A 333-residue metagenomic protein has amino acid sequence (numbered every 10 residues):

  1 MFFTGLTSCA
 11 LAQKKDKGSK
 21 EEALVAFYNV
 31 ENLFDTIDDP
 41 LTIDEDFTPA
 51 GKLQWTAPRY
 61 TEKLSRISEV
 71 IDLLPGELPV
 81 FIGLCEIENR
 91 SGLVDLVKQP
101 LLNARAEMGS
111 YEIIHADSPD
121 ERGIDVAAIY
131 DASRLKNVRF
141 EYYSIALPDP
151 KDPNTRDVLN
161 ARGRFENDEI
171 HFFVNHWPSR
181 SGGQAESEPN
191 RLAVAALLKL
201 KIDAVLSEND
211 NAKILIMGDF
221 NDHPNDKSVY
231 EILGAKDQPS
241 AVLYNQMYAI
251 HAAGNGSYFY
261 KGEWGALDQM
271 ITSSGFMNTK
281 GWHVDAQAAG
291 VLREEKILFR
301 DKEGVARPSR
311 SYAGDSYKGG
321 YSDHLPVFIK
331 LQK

Functional and structural regions predicted by a protein language model:
C9-N103, M108-S110, I114-V126, R300-A306 (+2 more regions): N-terminal, active-site-proximal structural segment of metallo-dependent hydrolase catalytic domains
Q13-K17, P153, A204-I214, D222-K333: Metal-dependent phosphoester-hydrolase catalytic domains
K17-V25, F34-I37, R134-L135, P153-S181 (+1 more regions): Beta-strand-turn-beta hairpins that frame and shape the catalytic cleft of phosphate-ester-processing enzymes
Y28-V30, Y60, I67-L93, I129 (+5 more regions): Active-site beta-strand/loop signature of hydrolases that rely on acidic residues for catalysis
D35-T36, S91-V94, R122-D125, S181-Q184 (+2 more regions): Extracytoplasmic/secreted cell-surface and envelope-processing proteins
A50-P58, L78-E86, I114-A116, L147-D149 (+4 more regions): Second-shell loop/turn segments in exported
I87-E169, W177: Structured beta-strand-rich core segments of catalytic domains in phosphoester-bond hydrolases
H115, L159-I250: Extracytoplasmic, non-cytosolic globular domains
